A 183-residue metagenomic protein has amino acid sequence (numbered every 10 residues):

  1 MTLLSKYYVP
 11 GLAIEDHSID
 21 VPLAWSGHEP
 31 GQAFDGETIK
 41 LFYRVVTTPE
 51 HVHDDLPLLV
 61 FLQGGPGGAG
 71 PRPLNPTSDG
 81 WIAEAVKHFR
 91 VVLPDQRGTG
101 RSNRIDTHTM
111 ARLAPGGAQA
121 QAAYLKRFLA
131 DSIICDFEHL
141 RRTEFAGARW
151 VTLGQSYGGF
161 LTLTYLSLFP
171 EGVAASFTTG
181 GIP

Functional and structural regions predicted by a protein language model:
L3, Y8-P183: Gly/Pro-rich cap/lid or specificity-loop segments adjacent to the active site
